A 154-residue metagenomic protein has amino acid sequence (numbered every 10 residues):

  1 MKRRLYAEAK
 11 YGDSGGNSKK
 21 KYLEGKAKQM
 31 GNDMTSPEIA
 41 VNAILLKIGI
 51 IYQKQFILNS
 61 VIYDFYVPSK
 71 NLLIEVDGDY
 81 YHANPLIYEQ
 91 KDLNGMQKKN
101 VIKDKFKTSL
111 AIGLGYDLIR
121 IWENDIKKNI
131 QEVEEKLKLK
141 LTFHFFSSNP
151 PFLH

Functional and structural regions predicted by a protein language model:
M1-H154: Nucleic-acid endo/exonuclease domains
